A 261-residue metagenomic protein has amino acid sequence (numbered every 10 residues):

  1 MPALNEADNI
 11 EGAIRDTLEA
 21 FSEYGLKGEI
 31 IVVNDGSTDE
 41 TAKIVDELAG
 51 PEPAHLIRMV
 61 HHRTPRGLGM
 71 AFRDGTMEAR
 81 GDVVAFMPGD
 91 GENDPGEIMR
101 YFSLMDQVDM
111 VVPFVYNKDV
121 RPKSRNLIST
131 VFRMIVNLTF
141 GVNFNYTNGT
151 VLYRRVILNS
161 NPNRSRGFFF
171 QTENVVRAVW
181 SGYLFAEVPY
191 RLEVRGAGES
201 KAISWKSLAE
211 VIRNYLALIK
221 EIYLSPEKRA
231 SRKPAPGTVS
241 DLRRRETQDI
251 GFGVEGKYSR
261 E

Functional and structural regions predicted by a protein language model:
M1-P2, I14, I31-V32, H61: Short hydrophobic beta-strand elements that form part of the catalytic alpha/beta core underpinning NDP-sugar/donor
E6-F21: Short, well-formed alpha-helical segments that are part of the catalytic scaffolds of diverse glycosyltransferases
E6-I10, S37, L68, D94: Donor nucleotide-sugar binding loop of glycosyltransferases
G28-I31, A42-E78: Conserved donor nucleotide-binding strand/loop of the catalytic core
N34-K43, G91: A conserved acidic beta->alpha catalytic loop
H62-E78, V83, P95-F168, R195-E210 (+1 more regions): Acceptor/aglycone-binding surface of glycosyltransferases and processive sugar-polymer synthases
T139-G141, N163-E261: Hydrophobic helical membrane-anchoring modules
